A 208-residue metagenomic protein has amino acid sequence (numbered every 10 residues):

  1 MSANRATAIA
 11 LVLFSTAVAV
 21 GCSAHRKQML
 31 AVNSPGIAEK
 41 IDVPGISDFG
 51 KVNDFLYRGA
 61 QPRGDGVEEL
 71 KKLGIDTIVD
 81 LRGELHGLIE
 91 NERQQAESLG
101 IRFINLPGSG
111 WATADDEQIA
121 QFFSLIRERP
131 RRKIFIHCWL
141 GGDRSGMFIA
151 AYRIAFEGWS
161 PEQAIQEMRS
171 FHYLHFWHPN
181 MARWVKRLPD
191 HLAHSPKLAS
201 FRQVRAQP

Functional and structural regions predicted by a protein language model:
M1-A10: Bacterial N-terminal signal peptides that target proteins for export
F14-I134, M147-P208: Cys-dependent protein tyrosine phosphatase-like superfamily
C138: Short cysteine clusters
G141: Substrate/cofactor-recognition hotspot
R144: Glycine/aspartate-rich loop-and-adjacent alpha/beta segment that forms the canonical ThDP
